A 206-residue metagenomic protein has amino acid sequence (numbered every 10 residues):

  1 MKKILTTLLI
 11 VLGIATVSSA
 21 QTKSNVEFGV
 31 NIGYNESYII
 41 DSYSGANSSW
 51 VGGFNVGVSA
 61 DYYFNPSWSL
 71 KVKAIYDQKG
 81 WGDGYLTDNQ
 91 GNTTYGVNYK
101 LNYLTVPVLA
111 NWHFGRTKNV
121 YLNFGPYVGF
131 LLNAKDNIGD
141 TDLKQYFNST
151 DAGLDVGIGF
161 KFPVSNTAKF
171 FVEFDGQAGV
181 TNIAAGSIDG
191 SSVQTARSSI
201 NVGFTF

Functional and structural regions predicted by a protein language model:
M1-N25: Cleavable N-terminal export/targeting peptides
I4, T167, D189-I200: Short glycine/proline-enriched turn or capping motifs at secondary-structure junctions
T22-F28, Y34-E36, D61-I138, F162-A168 (+1 more regions): Gram-negative (and chloroplast) outer-membrane scaffold detector with strong preference for beta-barrel transmembrane
S24-V26, S48-F54, K100-L104, N148-L154 (+1 more regions): Residues that define the transmembrane beta-barrel architecture of outer-membrane proteins
N35-S59, S149, G186-S191: Surface-exposed strand-loop-strand hairpins of Gram-negative outer-membrane beta-barrel proteins
I40-A46, G82-Q90, A134-D142, I183-D189: Outer-membrane beta-barrel translocator domains and adjoining extracellular loop/strand segments of Gram-negative
T93-N98, L143-S149: A short acidic, glycine-rich active-site loop that binds or catalyzes chemistry on phosphate/adenosine moieties
A152-F162: Conserved C-terminal beta-signal and adjacent last beta-strands/turns of outer-membrane beta-barrel proteins
